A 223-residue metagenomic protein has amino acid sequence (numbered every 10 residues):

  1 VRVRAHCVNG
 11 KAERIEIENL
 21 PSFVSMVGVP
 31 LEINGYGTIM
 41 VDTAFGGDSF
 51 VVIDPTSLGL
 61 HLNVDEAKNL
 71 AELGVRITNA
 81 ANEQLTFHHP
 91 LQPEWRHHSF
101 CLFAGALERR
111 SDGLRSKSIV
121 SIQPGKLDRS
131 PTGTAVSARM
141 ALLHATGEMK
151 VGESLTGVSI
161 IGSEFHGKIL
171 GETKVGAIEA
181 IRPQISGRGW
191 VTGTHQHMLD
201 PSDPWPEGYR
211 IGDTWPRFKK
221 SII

Functional and structural regions predicted by a protein language model:
V1-I223: Active-site proximal loop and beta-alpha junction motif in alpha/beta enzyme cores
